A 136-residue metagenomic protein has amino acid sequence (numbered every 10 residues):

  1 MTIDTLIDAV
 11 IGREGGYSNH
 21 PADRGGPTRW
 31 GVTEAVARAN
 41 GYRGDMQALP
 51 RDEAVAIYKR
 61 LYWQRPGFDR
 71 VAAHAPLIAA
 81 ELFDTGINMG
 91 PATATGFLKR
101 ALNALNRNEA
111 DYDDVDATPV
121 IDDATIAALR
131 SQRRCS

Functional and structural regions predicted by a protein language model:
M1-S136: Cell-wall polysaccharide-cleaving catalytic domain and substrate-binding groove, primarily in peptidoglycan/chitin
